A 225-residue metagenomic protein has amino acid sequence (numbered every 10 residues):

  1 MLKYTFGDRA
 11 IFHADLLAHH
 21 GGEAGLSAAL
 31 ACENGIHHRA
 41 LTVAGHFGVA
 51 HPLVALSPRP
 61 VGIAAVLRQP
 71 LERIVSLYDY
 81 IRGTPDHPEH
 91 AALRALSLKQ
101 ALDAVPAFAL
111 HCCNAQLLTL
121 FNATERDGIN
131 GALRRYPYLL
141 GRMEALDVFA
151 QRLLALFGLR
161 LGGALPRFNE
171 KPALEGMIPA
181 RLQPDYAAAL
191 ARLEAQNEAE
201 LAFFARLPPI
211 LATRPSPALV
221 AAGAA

Functional and structural regions predicted by a protein language model:
M1-I11: A conserved segment at the C-terminal end of the G1
L2-K3, L71, V75, A150-L154 (+1 more regions): Non-transmembrane alpha-helical segments in soluble domains of secreted/periplasmic/extracellular proteins
G7, R82-G83, P209: Residue-level marker of structural boundaries
F12-L16: Short beta-strand-centered segment that lines the nucleotide-binding/catalytic pocket of NTP-utilizing
A18-V66, E72-L165: PAPS-dependent sulfotransferase catalytic domain
L26-A28, A44-A50, G162-A221: PAPS-dependent sulfotransferase catalytic core
